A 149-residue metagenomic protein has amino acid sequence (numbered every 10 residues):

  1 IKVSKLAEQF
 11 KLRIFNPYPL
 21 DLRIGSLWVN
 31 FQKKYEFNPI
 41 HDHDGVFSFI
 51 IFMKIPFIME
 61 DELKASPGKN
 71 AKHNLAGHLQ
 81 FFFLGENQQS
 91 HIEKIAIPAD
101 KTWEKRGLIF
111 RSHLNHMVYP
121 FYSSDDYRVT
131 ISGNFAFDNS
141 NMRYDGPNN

Functional and structural regions predicted by a protein language model:
I1-N38, L75: Non-heme Fe(II)/2-oxoglutarate
N16, D125-D126: Short helix-terminating capping/connector loops at secondary-structure junctions
G25-I109, Y119, D126-V129, N141 (+1 more regions): Catalytic core of non-heme Fe(II) oxygenases with the double-stranded beta-helix
L114-M117: Short, charged beta-turn/beta-strand-edge "cap" motif at the junction between a beta-strand and an adjacent loop
G133-N149: Double-stranded beta-helix
